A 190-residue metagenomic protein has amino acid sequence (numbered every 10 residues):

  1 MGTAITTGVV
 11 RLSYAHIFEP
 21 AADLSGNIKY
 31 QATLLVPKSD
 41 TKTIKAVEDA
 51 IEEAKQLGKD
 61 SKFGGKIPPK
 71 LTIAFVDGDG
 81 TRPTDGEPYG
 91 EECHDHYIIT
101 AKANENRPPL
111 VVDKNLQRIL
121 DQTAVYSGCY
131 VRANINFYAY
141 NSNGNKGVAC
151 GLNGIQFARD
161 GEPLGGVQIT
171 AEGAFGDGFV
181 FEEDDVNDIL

Functional and structural regions predicted by a protein language model:
M1-A4, E162-L190: Acidic, gly/ser/pro-rich intrinsically disordered tails
M1-T100: OB-fold ssDNA-binding interfaces and closely related basic DNA-contact patches used across DNA replication/repair
V36-K38, F137-A139, R159: Beta-strand elements of well-folded, non-transmembrane domains
E48-E53, D113-Q117, G166-G178: Short intrinsically disordered coil segments
K102-E105, L110-L120: A beta-strand/beta-hairpin structural motif
K114-V131, Y138-V148: Exposed beta-sheet edge/beta-hairpin loop segments within beta-rich domains
S142-E162: OB-fold/S1-family single-stranded nucleic acid-binding modules
